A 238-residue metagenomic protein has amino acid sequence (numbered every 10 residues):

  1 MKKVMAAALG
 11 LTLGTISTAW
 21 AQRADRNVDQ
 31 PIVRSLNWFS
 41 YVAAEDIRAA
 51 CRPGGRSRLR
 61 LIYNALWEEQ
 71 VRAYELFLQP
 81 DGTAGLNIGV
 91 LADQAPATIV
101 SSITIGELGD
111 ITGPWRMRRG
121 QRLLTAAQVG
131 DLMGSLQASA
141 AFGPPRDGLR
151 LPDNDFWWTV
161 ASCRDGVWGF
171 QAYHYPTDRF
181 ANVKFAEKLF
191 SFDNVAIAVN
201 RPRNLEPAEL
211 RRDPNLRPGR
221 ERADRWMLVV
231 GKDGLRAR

Functional and structural regions predicted by a protein language model:
M1-V4: Positively charged n-region of N-terminal signal peptides that target proteins for export
A6-T15: Bacterial N-terminal signal peptides
S17-A21: Sec/Tat signal peptide C-region and signal peptidase I cleavage site
Q22-R238: Function-determining sites in protein domains
